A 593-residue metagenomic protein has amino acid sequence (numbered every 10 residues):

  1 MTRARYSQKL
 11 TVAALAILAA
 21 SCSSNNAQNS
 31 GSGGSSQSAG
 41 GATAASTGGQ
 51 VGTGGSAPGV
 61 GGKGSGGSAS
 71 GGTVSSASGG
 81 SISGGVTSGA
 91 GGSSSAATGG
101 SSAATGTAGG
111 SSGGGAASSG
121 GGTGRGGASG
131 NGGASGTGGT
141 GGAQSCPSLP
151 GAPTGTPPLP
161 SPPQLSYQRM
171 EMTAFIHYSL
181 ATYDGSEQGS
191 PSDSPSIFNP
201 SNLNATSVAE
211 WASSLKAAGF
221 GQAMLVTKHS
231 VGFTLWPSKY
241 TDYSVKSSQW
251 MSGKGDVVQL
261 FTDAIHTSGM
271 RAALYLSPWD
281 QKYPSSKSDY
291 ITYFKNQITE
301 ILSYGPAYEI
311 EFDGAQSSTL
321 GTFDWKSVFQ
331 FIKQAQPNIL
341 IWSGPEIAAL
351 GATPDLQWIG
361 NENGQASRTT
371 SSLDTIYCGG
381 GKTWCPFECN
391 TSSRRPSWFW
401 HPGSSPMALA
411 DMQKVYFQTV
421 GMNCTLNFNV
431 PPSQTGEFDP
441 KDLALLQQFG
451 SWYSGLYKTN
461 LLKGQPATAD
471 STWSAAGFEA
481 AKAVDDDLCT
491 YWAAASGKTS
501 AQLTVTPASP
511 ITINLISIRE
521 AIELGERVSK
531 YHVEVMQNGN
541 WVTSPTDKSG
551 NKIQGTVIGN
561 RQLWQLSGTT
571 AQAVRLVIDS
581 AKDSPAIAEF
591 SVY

Functional and structural regions predicted by a protein language model:
R3-R5, L15-S145: Ser/Thr-rich, Pro/Gly/Ala-heavy low-complexity intrinsically disordered linkers and tails of secreted extracellular
S145-D485, A495-G497, T504-V505, T512 (+5 more regions): Mature catalytic domains of secreted/periplasmic carbohydrate-active enzymes
G219, P507-P510, Q537, G568-T570: Short loop/turn positions at the edges of beta-strands in beta-sheet-rich folds
S288, A495-A501, I522-Y593: Trp- and acidic/polar-enriched beta-sheet ligand-binding modules for extracellular glycan and matrix recognition
